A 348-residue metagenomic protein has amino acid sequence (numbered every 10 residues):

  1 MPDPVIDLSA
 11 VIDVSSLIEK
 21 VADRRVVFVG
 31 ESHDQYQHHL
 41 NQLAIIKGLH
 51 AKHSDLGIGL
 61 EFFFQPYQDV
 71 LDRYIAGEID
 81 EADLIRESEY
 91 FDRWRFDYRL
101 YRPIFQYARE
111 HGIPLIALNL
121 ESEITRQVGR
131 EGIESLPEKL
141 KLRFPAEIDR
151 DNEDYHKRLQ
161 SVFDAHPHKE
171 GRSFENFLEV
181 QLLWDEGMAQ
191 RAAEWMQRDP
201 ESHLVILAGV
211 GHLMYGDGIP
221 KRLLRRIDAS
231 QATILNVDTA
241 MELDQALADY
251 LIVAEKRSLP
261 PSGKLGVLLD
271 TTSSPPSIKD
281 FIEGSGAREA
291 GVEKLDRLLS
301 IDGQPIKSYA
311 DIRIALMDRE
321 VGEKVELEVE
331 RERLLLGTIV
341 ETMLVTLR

Functional and structural regions predicted by a protein language model:
M1-R24: N- or domain-start disorder-to-order transition segments that initiate the globular core
A22-S32, D83-E89: Acidic/histidine-rich, surface-exposed loop or edge segments in extracytoplasmic proteins
Q35-H39, D55-G57, Q65-A76: Membrane-embedded segments
K52, D69-A193, Q197: A substrate-binding/cap region within the structured catalytic cores of diverse enzymes
Y215, P220-L265: Interdomain regulatory linker/hinge segments that flank or connect interaction modules in polarity/junction/synaptic
L243-E283, D318, I339-R348: PDZ/PDZ-like peptide-tail recognition elements
A287-Y309: Conserved PDZ fold ligand-binding element
E293, L299, R313-R348: PDZ-domain C-terminal substructure recognizer with occasional recognition of PDZ-binding tails
